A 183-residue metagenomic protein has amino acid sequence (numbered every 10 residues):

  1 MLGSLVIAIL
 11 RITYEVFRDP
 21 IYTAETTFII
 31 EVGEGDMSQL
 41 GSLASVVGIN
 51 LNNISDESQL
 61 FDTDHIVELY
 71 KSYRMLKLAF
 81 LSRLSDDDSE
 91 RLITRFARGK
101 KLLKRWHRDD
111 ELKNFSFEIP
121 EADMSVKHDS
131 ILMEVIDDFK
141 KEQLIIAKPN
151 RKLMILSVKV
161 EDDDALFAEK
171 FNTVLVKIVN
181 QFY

Functional and structural regions predicted by a protein language model:
M1-Y183: Hydrophobic and amphipathic membrane-targeting/association helices
